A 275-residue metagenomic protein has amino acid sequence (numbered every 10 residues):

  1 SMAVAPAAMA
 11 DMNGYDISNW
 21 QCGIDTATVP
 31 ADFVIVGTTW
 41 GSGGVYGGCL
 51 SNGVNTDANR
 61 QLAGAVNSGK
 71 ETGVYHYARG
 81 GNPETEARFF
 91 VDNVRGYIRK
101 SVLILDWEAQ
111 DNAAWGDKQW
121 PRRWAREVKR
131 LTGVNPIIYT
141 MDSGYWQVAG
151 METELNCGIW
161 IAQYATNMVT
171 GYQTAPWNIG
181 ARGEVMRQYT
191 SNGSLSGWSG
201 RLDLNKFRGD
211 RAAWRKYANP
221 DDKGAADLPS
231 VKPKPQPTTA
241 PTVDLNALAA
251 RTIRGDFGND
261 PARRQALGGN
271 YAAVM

Functional and structural regions predicted by a protein language model:
P6-T28, D32, E152-A240: Functionally critical loop-and-helix segments that line ligand-binding/catalytic clefts of soluble enzyme domains
A8-Y77: N-terminal carbohydrate-binding/catalytic regions of secreted carbohydrate-active enzymes
N13-D16, D32-G37, E71-H76, S101-W107 (+3 more regions): Structural recognition of the beta-strand scaffold that forms the well-ordered cores of secreted hydrolase catalytic
N19-G23, T38-G44, Y77-P83, E108-A113 (+3 more regions): Solvent-exposed loop/turn segments at secondary-structure junctions within structured extracellular/periplasmic domains
V29, A65, L105, V128 (+1 more regions): Conserved, mostly hydrophobic/aromatic
D92-W120, W124, I138: Active-site groove signature of glycoside hydrolases
R251-R264: Extracytoplasmic Gram-positive cell-surface binding/anchoring modules and repeats
G268-M275: Repeat-associated, polar segments at repeat-unit boundaries in modular proteins
